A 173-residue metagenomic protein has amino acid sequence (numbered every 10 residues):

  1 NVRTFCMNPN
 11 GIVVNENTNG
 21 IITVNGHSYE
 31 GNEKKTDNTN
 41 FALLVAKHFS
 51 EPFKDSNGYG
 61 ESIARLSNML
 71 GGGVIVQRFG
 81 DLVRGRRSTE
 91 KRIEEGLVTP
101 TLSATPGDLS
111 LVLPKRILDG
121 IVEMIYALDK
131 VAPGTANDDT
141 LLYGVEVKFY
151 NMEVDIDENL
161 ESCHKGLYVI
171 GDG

Functional and structural regions predicted by a protein language model:
N1-G173: Residues forming the flavin
